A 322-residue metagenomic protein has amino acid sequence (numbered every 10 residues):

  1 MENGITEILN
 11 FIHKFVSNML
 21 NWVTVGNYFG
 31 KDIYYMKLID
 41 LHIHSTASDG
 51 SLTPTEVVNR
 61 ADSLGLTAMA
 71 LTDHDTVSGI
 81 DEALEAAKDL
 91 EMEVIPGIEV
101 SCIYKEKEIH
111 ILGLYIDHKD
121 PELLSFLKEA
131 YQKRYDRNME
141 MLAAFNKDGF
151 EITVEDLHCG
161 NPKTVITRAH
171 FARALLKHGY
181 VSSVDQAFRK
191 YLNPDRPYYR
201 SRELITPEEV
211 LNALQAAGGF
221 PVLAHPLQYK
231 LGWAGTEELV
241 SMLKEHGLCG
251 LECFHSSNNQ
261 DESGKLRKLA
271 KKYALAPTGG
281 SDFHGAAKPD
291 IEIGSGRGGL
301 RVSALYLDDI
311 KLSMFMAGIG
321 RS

Functional and structural regions predicted by a protein language model:
M1-N10: Extreme N-terminal basic, low-complexity initiation segments that serve as generic localization/processing leaders
E2, N21-T24, Y28, E292-R297: Intrinsically disordered, low-complexity segments enriched in small/polar residues
T6, W22-K107, Y191-P194, I205-K288: An N-terminally biased module of ancient metal coordination in phosphate/nucleic-acid-related enzymes
A86-E237, S241, G298-R321: Extended substrate/RNA-proximal surfaces in nucleic-acid metabolism proteins
A274-G280, G285-S303, L307-S313: C-terminal active-site subregion of NodB/CE4 polysaccharide deacetylases
